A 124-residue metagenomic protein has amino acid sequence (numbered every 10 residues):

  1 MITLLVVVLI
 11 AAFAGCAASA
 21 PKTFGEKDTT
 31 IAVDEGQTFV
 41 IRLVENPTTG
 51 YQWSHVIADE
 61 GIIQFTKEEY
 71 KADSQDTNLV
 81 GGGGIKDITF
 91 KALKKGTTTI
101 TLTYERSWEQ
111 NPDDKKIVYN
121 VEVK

Functional and structural regions predicted by a protein language model:
M1-A18: Secretory targeting signatures
A17-R42, N46: N-terminal edge beta-strand
V44-T48, L93-K95: Short solvent-exposed strand-capping/beta-turn motif centered on an Asx-Ser/Thr pair
T49, I57-Q75: Short, solvent-exposed loop/linker segments at beta-strand-coil boundaries, enriched for Pro/Gly and Ser/Thr
V80-D87: Aromatic sugar-binding surface patches on proteins that engage polysaccharides or sugar-phosphate polymers
F90-I100: Glycine-centered tight-turn and secondary-structure capping sites
E105-P112: Short acidic/polar inter-strand loop motif in beta-rich domains
V121-V123: Interdomain boundary/hinge segments at the C-termini of tandem beta-sandwich modules
